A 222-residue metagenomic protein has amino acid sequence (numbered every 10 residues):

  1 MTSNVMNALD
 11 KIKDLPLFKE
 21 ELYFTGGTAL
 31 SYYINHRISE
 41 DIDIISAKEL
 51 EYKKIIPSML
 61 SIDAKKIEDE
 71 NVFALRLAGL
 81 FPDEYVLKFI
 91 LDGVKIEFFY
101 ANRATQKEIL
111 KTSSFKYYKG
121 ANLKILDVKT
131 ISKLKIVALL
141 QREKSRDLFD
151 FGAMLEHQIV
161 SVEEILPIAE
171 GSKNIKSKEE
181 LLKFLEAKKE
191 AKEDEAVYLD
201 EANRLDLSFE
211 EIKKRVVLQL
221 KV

Functional and structural regions predicted by a protein language model:
M1-V222: Compositionally biased terminal segments of proteins
